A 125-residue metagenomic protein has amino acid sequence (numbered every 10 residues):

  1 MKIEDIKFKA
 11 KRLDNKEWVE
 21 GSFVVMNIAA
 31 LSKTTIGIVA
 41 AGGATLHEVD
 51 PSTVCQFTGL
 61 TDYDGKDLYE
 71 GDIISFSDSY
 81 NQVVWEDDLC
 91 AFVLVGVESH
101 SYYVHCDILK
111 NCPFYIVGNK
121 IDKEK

Functional and structural regions predicted by a protein language model:
M1-K125: Secondary-structure transition motif
